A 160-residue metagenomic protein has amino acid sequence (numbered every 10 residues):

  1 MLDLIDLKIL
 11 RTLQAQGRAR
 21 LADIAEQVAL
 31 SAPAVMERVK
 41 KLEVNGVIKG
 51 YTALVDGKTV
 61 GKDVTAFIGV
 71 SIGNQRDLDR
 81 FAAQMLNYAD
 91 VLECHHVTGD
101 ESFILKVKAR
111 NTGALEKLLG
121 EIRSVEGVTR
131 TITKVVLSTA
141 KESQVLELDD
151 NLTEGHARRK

Functional and structural regions predicted by a protein language model:
M1-K160: A compositional/biophysical signature of low hydrophobicity enriched in polar/charged and small residues
